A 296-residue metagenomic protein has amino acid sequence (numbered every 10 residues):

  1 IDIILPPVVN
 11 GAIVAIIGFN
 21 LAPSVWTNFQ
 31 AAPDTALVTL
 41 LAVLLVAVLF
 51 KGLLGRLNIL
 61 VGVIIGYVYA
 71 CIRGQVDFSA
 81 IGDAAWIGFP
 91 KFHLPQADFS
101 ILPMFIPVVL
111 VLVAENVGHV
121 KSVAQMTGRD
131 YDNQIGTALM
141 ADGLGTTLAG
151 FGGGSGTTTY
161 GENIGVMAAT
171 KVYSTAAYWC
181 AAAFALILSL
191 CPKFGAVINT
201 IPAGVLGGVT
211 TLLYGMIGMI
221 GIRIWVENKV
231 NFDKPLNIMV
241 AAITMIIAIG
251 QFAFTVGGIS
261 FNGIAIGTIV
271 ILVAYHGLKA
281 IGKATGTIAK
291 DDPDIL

Functional and structural regions predicted by a protein language model:
I1-D77, I187-A289: Membrane-embedded alpha-helical modules
P7-N10, D34, L94-L102, Y131-A138 (+2 more regions): Membrane-interfacial loop-to-helix junctions in multi-pass transporters
I17, V63-Y67, V108-E115, L139-T146 (+5 more regions): Transmembrane helix-bundle signature of multi-pass membrane transporters/permeases
W26-D34, R129, N133, M167-A182 (+1 more regions): Short, amphipathic, aromatic/basic-enriched membrane-interface segments that mark the entry/exit of transmembrane
A36-T39, R56-N58, R73, P90-H119 (+1 more regions): Hydrophobic, membrane-embedded alpha-helices of multi-pass small-molecule transporters
F78-K91, Q125-G128, A138, G277-L296: Intrinsically disordered, low-complexity non-transmembrane regions of multi-pass membrane transporters
I106-T175, P293-L296: Membrane-embedded helical hairpins/re-entrant loop segments and their flanking transmembrane helices within multi-pass
V120, A141, G145, N163 (+5 more regions): A general structural signal for well-ordered alpha-helical packing
